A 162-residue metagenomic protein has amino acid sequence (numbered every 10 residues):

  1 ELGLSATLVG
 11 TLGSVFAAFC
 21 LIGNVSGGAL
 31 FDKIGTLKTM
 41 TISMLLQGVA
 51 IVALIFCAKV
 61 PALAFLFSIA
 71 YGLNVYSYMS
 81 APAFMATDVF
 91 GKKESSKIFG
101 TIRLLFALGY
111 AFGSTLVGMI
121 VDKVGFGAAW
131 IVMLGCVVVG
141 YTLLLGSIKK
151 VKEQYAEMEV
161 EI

Functional and structural regions predicted by a protein language model:
E1-T7: Short amphipathic helix-loop junctions that connect adjacent transmembrane helices in Major Facilitator Superfamily/SLC
L4, S14-M85: C-terminal transmembrane helical hairpin of 12-TM major facilitator-type secondary transporters
T11-C20, I102, F106: Transmembrane alpha-helical segments of major facilitator superfamily
G23, G109-G113: Discrete transmembrane alpha-helix packing/kink hotspots characteristic of Major Facilitator Superfamily-like secondary
L30-F31, L116-G125: Interfacial helix-cap and linker-helix signal at transmembrane-aqueous boundaries of multi-pass secondary transporters
A86-S96: Paired intracellular helix-loop junctions of major facilitator superfamily
L134-I162: Multi-pass alpha-helical transporter architecture, strongest for 12-TM Major Facilitator/SLC carriers used
